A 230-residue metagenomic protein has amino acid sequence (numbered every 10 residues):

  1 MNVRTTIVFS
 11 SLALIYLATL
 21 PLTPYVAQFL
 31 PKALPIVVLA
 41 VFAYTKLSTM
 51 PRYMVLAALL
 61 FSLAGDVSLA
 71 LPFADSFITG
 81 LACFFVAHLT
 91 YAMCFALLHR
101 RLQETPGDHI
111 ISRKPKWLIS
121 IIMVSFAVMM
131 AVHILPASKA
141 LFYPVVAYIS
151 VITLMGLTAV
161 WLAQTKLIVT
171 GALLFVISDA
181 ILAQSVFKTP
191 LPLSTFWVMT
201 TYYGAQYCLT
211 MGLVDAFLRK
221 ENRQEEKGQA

Functional and structural regions predicted by a protein language model:
M1-A230: Polytopic alpha-helical membrane-helix bundles and their juxtamembrane interface segments in multi-pass membrane
